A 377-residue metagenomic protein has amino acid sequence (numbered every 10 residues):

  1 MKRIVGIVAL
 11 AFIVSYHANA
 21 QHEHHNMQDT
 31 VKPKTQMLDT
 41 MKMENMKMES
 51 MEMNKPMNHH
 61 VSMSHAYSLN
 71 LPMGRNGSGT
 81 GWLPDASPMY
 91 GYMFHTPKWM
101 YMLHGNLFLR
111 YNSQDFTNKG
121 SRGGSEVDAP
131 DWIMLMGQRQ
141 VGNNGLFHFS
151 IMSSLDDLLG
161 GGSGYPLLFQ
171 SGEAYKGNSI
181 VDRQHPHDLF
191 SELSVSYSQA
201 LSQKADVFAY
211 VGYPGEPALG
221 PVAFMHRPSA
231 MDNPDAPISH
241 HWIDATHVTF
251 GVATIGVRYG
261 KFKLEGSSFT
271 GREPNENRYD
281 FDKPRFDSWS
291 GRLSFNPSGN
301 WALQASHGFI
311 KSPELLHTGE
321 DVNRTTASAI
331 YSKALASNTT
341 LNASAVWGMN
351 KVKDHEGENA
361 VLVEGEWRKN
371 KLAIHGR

Functional and structural regions predicted by a protein language model:
N26, L38-Y101, D188, A205-D206 (+1 more regions): Outer-membrane beta-barrel biogenesis signature
L38, M53-S196: Beta-barrel outer-membrane channel/assembly domains of diderm bacteria
Y90-Y92, G105, I133-R139, L193-Q199 (+5 more regions): Residues on the lipid-exposed face of transmembrane beta-strands in outer-membrane beta-barrel proteins
W99, G123-I133, H187-L193, H247-A253 (+4 more regions): Residues that define the transmembrane beta-barrel architecture of outer-membrane proteins
M102-R110, H148-M152, Y210-G212, E265-F269 (+5 more regions): Transmembrane beta-strands of outer-membrane beta-barrel proteins
L107-D115, S153-L159, Y213-P217, Y259-K261 (+5 more regions): Transmembrane beta-strands of outer-membrane beta-barrel pores
N143-F147, Q203-V207, K261-E265, G299-A305 (+2 more regions): Repeated loop/turn-to-beta-strand initiation elements of outer-membrane beta-barrel proteins
